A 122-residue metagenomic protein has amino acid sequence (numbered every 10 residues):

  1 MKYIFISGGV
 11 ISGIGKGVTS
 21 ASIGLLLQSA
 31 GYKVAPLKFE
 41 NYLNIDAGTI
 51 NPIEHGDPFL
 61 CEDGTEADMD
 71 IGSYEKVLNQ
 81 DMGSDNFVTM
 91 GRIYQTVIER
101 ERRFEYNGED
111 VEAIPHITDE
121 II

Functional and structural regions predicted by a protein language model:
M1-I122: Flexible phosphate-sensing "switch/lid" loops adjacent to ATP/NTP-binding sites across phosphate-transfer
